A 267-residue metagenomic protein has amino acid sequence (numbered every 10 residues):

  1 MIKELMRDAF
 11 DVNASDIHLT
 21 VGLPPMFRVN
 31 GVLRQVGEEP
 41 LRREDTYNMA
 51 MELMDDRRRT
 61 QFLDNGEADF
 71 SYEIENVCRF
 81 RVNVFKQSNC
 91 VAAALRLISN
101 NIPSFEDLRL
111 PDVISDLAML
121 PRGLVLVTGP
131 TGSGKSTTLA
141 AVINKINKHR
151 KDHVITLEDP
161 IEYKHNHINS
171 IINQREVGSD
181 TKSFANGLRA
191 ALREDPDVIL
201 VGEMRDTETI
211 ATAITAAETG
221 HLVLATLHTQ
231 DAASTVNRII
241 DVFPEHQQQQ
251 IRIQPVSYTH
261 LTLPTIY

Functional and structural regions predicted by a protein language model:
M1-L263: Short, flexible helix-loop junctions that flank or precede catalytic/ligand sites
T265-Y267: N-terminal low-complexity segments that are often proline-rich with Ser/Thr-Pro
